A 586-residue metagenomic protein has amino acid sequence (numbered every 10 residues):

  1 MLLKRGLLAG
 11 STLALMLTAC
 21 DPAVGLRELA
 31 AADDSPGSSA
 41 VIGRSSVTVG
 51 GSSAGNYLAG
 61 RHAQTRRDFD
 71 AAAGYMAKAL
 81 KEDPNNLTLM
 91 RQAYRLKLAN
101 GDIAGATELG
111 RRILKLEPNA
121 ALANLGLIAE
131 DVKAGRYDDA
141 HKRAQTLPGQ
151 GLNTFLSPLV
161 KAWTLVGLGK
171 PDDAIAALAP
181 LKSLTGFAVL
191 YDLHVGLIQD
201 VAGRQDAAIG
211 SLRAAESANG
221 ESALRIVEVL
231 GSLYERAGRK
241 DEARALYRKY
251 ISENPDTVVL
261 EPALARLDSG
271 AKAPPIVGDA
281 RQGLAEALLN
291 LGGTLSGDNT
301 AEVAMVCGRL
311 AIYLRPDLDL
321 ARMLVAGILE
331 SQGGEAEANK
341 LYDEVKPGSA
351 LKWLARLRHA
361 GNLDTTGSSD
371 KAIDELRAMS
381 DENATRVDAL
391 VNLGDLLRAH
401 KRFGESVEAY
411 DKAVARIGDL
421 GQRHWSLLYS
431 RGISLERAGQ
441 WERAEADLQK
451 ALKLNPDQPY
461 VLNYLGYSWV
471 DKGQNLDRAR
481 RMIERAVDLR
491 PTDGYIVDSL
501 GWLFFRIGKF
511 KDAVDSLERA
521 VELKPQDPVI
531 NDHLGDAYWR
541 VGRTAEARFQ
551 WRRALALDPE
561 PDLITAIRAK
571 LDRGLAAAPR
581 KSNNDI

Functional and structural regions predicted by a protein language model:
C20-A93, A99-E108, K142, I276-N290 (+1 more regions): N-terminal leader/linker segments that initiate helical-solenoid repeat arrays
V47, K78-K81, L114-K115, T146-G149 (+12 more regions): Conserved structural position within tetratricopeptide repeats
T48-N56, R67-D68, D83-M90, L116-L125 (+14 more regions): Generic helix N-cap/helix-start motif at coil->alpha-helix transitions
R61, R95, A129, W163 (+11 more regions): Residue-level recognition of tetratricopeptide repeat
R66, N100, A134, L168 (+10 more regions): Structural motif corresponding to the intra-repeat A-B loop/turn of tetratricopeptide repeats
